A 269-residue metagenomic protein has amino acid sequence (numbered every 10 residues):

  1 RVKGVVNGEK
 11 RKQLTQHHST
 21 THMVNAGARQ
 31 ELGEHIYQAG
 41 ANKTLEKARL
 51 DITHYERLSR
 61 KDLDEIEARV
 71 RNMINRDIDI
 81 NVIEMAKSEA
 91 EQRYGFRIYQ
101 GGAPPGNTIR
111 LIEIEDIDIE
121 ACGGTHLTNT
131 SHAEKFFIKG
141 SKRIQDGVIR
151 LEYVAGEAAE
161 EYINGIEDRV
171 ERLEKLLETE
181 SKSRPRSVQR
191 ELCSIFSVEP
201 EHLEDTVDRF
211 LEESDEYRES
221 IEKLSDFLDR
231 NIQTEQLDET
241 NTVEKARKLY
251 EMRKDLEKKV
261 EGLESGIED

Functional and structural regions predicted by a protein language model:
R1, L50, I112, L151-Y153: Generic recognition of long tandem-repeat/solenoid scaffolds
R1-N81, E161, D168-S194: Conserved catalytic alpha/beta cores of large enzymes that bind or transform nucleotide phosphates and polynucleotides
E9, H35-Y37, L45, S131-D269: Terminal appendage regions of diverse proteins
A41, G124-T125, E157: Gly/Ser/Thr-rich helix-start
L45-E46, I52-Q145: Non-catalytic interaction/regulatory segments
